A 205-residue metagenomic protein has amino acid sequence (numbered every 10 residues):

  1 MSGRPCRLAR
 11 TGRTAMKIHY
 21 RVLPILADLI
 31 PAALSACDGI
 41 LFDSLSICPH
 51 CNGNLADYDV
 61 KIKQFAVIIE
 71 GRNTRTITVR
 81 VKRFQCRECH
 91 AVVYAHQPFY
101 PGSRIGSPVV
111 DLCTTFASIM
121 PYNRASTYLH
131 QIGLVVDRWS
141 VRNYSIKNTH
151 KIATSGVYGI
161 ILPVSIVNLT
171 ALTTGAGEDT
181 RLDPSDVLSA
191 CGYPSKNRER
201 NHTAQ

Functional and structural regions predicted by a protein language model:
S2-F99: Short, conserved DNA-binding cores of transcription-related domains
S2-I30, T154-Q205: Long C-terminal interaction/binding lobes of large macromolecular proteins
N52-N54, N73, N123, N143 (+4 more regions): Detector for Asparagine
R83-D183: Short, positively charged, Gly/Tyr-enriched micro-motifs that form contact patches at catalytic or ligand/partner
